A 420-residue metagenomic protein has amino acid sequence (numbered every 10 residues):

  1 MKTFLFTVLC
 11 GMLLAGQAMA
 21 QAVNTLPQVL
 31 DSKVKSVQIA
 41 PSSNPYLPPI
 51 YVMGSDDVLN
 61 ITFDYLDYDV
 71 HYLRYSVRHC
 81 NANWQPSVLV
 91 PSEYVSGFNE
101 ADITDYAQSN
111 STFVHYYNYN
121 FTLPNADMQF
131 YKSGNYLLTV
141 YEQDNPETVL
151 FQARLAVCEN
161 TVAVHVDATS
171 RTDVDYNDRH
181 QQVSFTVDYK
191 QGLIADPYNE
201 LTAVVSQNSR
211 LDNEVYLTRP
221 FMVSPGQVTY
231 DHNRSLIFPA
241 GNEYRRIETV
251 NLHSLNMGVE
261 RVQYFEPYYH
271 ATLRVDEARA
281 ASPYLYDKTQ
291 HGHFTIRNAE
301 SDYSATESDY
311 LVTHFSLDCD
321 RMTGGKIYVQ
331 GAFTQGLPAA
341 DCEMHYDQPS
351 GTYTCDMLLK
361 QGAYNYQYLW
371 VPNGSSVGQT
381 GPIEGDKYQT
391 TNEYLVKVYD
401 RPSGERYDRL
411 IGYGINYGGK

Functional and structural regions predicted by a protein language model:
M1-V23: Bacterial Sec-dependent N-terminal signal peptides
A20-M53, N160-V174, T289-D302: Short, compositionally biased P/S/T/A/G/V-rich stretches that sit at domain boundaries
S32-H79, Y176-V187, E300-F315: Contiguous beta-strand segments within globular domains
A82-W84, M128, E142-L150, R210 (+2 more regions): Short acidic/polar inter-strand loop motif in beta-rich domains
S96-Y119, L211-T218, H314-Q361, N373-P402: Aromatic-rich carbohydrate-binding modules that target alpha-glucans
F113-Q143: Ligand-binding face of N-terminal immunoglobulin V-set domains in extracellular IgSF glycoproteins
V157-H180, K387-G412: Low-complexity, Pro/Ser/Thr- and charge-rich linker/hinge segments at domain boundaries
L273-T323, L410-K420: Basic K/R-rich, polyanion-interacting modules in nucleoproteins and related proteins
